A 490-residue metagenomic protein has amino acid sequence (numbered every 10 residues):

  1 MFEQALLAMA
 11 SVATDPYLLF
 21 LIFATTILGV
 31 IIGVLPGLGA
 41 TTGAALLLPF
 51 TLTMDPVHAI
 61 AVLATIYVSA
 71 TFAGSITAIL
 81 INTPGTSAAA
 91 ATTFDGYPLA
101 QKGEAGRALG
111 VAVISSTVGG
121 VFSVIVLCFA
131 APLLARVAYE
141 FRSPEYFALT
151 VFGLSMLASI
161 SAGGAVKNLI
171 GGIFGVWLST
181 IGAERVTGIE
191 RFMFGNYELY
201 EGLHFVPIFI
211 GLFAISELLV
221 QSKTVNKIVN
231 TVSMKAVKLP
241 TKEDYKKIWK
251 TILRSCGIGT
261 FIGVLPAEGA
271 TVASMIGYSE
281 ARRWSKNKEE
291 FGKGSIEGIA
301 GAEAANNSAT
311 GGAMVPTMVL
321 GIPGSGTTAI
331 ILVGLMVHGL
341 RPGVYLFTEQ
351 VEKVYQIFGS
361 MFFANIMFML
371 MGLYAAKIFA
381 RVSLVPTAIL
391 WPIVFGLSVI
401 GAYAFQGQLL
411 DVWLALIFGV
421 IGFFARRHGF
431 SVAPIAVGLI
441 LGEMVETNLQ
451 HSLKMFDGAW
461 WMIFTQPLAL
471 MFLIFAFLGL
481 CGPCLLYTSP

Functional and structural regions predicted by a protein language model:
M1-V57, P132, M193-S295, I400: Helix-loop-helix hairpins and the membrane-proximal interhelical loops of multi-pass alpha-helical transport proteins
F2-A10, F129-T150, V176-L203, Y345-Q350 (+1 more regions): Inter-helical loop and helix-membrane interface segments of multi-pass membrane transporters/permeases
T25-G29, I66, S116, G120 (+9 more regions): Hydrophobic core segments of alpha-helical transmembrane domains in multi-pass membrane transport and ion-translocation
T26-A40, A70-N82, L157-A162, G257-P266 (+3 more regions): Transmembrane alpha-helix interface/packing and boundary motifs in multi-pass membrane proteins, characterized by
A40-F50, L63, A78-P98, C128-F129 (+6 more regions): Re-entrant/interfacial helical elements at transmembrane boundaries that shape and gate the permeation pathway
A100-S115, K288-I296, F430: Membrane-interface alpha-helices at helix entry/exit sites of multi-pass transporters
T317-I322, T328-F395: A glycine- and small/hydrophobic-rich beta-loop-beta segment that serves as a flexible "lid/hinge" or phosphate-binding
Y487-P490: Conserved small/polar residues in nucleotide/adenosyl-binding loops
